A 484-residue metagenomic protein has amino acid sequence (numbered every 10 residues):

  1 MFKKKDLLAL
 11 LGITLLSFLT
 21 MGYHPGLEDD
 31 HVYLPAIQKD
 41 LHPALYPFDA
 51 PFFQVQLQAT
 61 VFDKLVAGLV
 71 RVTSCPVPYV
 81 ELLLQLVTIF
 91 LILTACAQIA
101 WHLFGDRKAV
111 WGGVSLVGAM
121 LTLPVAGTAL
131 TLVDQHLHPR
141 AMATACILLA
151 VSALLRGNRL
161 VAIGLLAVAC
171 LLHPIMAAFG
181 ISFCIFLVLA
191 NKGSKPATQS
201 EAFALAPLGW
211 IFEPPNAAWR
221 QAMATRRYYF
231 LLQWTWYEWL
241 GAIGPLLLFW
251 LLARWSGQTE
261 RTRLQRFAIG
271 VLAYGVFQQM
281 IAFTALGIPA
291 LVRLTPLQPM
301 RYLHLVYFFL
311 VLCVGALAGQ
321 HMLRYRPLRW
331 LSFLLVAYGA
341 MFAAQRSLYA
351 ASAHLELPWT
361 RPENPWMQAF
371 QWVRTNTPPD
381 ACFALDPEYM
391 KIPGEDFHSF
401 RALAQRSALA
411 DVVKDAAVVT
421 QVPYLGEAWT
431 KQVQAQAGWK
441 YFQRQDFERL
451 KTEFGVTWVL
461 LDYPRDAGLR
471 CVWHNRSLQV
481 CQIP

Functional and structural regions predicted by a protein language model:
M1-L16: Start-transfer (signal-anchor) and selected internal transmembrane alpha helices of multi-pass inner/ER membrane
I13-V117, P124-A145, P174-I175: Active-site lumenal/periplasmic loops and adjacent helix-entry segments of GT-C-fold, multi-pass membrane
F18, G22-H31, L41-P47, F53-A59 (+2 more regions): Transmembrane catalytic cores of multi-pass membrane glycosyltransferases and polysaccharide-assembly enzymes
V72, L154, V168-M176, A404: Transmembrane helix irregularities
M142-V161, V188: Membrane-interface transmembrane helices that cradle and orient dolichyl/undecaprenyl
A153-V168, K195-S200: Short hydrophobic alpha-helices at membrane interfaces in multi-pass membrane enzymes
H321-Y349: Signature aromatic-anchored transmembrane alpha helix within multi-pass, membrane-resident enzymes that catalyze glycan
L348-P484: Extracytoplasmic
